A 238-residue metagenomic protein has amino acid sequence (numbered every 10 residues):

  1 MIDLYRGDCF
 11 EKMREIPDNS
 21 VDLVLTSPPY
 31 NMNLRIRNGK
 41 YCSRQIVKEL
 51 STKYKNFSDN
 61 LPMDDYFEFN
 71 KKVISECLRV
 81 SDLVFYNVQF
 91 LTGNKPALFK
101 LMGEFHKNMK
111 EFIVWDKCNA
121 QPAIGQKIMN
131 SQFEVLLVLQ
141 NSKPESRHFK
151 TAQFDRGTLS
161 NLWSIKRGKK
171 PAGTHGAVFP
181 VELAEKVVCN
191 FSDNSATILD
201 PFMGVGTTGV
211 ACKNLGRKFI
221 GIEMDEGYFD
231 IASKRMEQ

Functional and structural regions predicted by a protein language model:
M1-I231: Core catalytic lobe of class I
S233-Q238: Short, conserved SAM-binding/catalytic segment of Class I S-adenosyl-L-methionine-dependent methyltransferases
